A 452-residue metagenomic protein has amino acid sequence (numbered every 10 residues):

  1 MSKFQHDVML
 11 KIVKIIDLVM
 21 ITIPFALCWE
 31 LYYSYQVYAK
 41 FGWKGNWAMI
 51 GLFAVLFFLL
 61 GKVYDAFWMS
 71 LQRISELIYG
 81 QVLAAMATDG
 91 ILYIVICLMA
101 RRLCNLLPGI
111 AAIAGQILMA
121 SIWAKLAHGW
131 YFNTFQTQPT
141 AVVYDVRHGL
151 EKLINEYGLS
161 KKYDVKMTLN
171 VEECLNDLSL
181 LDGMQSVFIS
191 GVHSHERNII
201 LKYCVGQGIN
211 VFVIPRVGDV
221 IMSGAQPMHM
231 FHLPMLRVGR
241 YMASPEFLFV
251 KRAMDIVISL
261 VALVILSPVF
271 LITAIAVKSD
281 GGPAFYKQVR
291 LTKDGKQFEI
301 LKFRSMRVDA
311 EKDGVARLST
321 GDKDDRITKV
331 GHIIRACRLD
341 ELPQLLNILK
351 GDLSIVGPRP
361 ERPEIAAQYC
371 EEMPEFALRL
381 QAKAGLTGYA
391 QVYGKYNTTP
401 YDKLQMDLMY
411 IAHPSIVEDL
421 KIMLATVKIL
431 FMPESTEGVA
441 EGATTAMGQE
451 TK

Functional and structural regions predicted by a protein language model:
M1-F132, K452: Signature of alpha-helical transmembrane segments in polytopic membrane proteins
M1-P24, K125-S267, E437-K452: N-terminal hydrophobic signal-anchor/signal peptide
Q81-A85, D89, A253-V261, C337: Loop-to-transmembrane-helix entry motif
Q81-A85, T137-K152, P283-M306: Membrane-cytosol interface motif
G218-D219, Y286-R326, L386-Q405: Short, glycine-rich, amphipathic interfacial segments at transmembrane boundaries or analogous
F247-A310, N347, I416, I422-K452: A hydrophobic, helix-centered structural microdomain
T320-K383, I422-L430: A short, structured surface patch at a secondary-structure boundary
E375-K452: C-terminal terminal-structure detector
